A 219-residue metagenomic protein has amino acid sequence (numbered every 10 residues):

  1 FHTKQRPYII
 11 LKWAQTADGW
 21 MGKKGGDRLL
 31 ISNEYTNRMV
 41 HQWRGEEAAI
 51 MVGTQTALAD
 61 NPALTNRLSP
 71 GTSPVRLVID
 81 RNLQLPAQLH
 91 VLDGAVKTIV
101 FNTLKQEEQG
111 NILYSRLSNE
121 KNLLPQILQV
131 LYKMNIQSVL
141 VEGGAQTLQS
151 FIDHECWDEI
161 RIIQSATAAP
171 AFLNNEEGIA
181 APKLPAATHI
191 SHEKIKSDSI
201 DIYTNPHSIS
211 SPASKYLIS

Functional and structural regions predicted by a protein language model:
F1-K4: Class I S-adenosyl-L-methionine
R6-S219: Enzymes that bind and transform nitrogen-containing heteroaromatic metabolites
